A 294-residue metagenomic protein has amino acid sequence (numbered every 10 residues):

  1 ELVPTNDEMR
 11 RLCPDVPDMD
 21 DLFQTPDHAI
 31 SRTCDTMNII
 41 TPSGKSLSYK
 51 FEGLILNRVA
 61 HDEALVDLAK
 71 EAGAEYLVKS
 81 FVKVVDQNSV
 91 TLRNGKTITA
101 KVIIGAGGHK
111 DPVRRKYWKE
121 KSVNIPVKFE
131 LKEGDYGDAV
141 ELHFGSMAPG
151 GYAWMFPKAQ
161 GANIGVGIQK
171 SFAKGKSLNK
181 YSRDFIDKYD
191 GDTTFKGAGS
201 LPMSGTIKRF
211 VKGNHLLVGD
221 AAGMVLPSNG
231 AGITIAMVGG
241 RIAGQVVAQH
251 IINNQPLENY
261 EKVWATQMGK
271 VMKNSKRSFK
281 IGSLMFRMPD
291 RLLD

Functional and structural regions predicted by a protein language model:
E1-M37: N-terminal FAD cofactor-binding segment of flavoenzymes
D35-T41, N88-T91: Short polybasic amphipathic segments
H61: Short active-site alpha-helical segment characteristic of glycosyltransferases and processive polysaccharide synthases
L68-T194, P202-R209, G223-M224: Predominantly flavin-linked oxidoreductase catalytic cores and closely associated redox partners
G191-K212, N259-K270: Flavin (FAD/FMN) cofactor-binding core of flavoprotein oxidoreductases
F210-S228: Short FAD-binding loop at a beta-strand-to-alpha-helix junction that anchors the flavin cofactor in diverse
V225-V247: A conserved FAD-binding loop/helix module that cradles the flavin
Q245-D294: C-terminal helical "tail/cap" subdomain of flavin- and related membrane-associated enzymes
